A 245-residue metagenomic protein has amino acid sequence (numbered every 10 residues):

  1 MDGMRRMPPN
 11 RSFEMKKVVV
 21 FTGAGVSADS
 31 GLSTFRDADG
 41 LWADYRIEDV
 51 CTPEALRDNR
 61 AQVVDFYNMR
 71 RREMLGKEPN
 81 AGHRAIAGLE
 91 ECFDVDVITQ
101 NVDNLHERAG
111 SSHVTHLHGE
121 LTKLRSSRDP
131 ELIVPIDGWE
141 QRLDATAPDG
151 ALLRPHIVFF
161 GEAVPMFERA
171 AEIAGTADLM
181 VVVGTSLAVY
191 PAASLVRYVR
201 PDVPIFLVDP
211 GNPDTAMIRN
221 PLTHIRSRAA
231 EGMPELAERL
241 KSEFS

Functional and structural regions predicted by a protein language model:
D2-S245: Conserved catalytic core of sirtuin-type NAD+-dependent deacylases
